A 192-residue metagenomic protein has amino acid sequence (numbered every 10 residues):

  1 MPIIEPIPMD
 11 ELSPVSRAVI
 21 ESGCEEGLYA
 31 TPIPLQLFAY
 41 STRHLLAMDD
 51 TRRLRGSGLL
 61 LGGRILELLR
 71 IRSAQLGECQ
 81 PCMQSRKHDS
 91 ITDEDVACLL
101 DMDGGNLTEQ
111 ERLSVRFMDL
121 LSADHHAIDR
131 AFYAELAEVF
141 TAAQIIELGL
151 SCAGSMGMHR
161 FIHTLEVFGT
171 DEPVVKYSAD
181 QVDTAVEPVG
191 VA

Functional and structural regions predicted by a protein language model:
M1-G63, H88, D180-A192: Mobile cap/lid helix-loop segments that border enzyme active or cofactor-binding sites and regulate substrate access
E25, R43-M48, E78, L113 (+1 more regions): Short acidic alpha-helix initiation/capping motifs at coil-to-helix transition points, especially at protein N-termini
G56-L61, G104-L107, A134-V139: Short amphipathic alpha-helical boundary/capping segments
G62-L69, A143-L148: Alpha-helical scaffolds flanking conserved acidic
L66-D89, C152-S155: Short, thiol/selenol-centered motifs that function as redox-active sites or metal-ligating centers
D95-E109: Acidic/His metal-coordination segments adjacent to aromatic residues that form catalytic metal sites in metalloenzymes
E109-L150: Acidic/histidine-rich alpha-helical segments that form the ligand environment of transition-metal centers
A142-P188: Preference for long, well-ordered alpha-helical segments
